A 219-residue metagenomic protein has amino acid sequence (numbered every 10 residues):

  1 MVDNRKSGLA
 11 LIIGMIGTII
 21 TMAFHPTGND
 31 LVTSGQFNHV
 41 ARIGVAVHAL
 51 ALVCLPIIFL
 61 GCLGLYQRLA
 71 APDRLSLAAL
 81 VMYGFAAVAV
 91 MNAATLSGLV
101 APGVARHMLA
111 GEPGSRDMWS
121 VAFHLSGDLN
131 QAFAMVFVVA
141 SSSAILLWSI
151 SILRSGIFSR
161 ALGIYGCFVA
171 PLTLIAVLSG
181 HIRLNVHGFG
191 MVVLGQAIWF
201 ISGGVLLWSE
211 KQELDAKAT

Functional and structural regions predicted by a protein language model:
M1-T219: Hydrophobic, aromatic-enriched alpha-helical segments typical of multi-pass transmembrane helices
